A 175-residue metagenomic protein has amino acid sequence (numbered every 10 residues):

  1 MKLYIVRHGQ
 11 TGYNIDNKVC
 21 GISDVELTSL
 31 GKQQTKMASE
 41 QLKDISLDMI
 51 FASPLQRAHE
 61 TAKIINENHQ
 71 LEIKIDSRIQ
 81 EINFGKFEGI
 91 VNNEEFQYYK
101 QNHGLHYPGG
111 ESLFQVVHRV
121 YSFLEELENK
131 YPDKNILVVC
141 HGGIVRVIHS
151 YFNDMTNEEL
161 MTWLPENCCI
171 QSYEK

Functional and structural regions predicted by a protein language model:
M1-Y4: Extreme N-terminal starter segment of soluble prokaryotic enzymes
H8, H141: Short, conserved phosphate/pyrophosphate- and ester-handling motifs at nucleotide-, phospho-/glycolipid
Q10-H69: Active-site-proximal alpha-helix that buttresses catalytic centers in soluble enzyme cores
K43-S46, L127-K134: Glycine-rich phosphate-binding loop signature in dinucleotide/nucleotide-binding domains
A52-S53, H118, V139-C140: Short beta-strand scaffold positions
E67-Y121, E125: Phosphate-handling substructures
G142-R146: GST superfamily/GST-like fold recognition
M155-K175: Domain-level recognition of soluble alpha/beta enzyme cores, biased toward histidine phosphatases/phosphomutases
